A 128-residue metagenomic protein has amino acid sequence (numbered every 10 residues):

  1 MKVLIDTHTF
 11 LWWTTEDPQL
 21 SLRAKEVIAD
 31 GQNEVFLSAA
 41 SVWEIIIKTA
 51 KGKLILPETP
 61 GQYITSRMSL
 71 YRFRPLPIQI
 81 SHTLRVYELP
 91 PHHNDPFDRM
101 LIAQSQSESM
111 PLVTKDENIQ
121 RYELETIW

Functional and structural regions predicted by a protein language model:
M1-L37, K51-S66, E108, E117-R121: Short, well-structured N-terminal submotif of metal-dependent ribonuclease cores
T7-H8, I45, V86, S105: Generic structural signal for small/hydrophobic residues in well-ordered secondary structure, especially within
T9, S41-V42, H82, L101 (+1 more regions): Alpha-helix capping/helix-boundary segments
W12-W13, W43, W128: Signature tryptophan residues that serve as conserved aromatic anchors
E16-D17, K48, L89, E125: Residue-level signal for well-ordered alpha-helical positions
I55-G61, S69-K115: Active-site neighborhoods of divalent-metal-dependent phosphate/nucleic-acid chemistry enzymes
